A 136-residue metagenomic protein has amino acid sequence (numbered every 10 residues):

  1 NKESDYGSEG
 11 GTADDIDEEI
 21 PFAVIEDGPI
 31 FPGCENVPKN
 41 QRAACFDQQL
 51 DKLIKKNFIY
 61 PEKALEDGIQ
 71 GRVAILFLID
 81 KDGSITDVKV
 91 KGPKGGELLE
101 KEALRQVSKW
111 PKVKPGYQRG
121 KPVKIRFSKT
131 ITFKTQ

Functional and structural regions predicted by a protein language model:
N1-Q136: Charge-biased low-complexity segments
